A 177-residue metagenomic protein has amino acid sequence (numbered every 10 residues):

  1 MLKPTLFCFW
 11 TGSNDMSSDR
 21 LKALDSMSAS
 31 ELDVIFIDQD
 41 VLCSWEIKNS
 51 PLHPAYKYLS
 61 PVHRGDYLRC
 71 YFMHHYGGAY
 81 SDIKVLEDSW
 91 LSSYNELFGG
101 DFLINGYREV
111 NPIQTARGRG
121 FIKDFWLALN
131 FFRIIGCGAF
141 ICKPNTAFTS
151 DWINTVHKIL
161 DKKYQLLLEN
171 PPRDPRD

Functional and structural regions predicted by a protein language model:
M1-D66, Y71, S81-D177: Glycosyltransferase-associated regions of secretory-pathway enzymes, highlighting luminal stem/catalytic domains
H75-A79: Short acidic donor-binding loop at the edge of a beta-strand
